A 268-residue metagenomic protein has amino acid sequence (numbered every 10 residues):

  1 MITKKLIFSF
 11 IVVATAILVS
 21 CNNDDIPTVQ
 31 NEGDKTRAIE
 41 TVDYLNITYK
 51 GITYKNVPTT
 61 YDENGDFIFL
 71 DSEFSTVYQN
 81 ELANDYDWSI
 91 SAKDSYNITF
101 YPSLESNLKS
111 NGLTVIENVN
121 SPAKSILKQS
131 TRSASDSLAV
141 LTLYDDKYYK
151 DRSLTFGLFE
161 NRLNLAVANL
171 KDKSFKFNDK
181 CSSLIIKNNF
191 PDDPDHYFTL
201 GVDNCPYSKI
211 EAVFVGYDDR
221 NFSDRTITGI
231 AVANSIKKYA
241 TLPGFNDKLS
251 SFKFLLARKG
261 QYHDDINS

Functional and structural regions predicted by a protein language model:
M1-F8: Bacterial N-terminal signal peptides that target proteins for export
V13-A14: Repetitive helical segments and hydrophobic/amphipathic motifs
I17-S20: C-terminal motif of bacterial Sec signal peptides marking the signal peptidase cleavage site
N22-D24: Sec-dependent signal peptide cleavage junction
I26-S268: Compact beta-sheet-dominated domain cores in extracellular/mature segments
